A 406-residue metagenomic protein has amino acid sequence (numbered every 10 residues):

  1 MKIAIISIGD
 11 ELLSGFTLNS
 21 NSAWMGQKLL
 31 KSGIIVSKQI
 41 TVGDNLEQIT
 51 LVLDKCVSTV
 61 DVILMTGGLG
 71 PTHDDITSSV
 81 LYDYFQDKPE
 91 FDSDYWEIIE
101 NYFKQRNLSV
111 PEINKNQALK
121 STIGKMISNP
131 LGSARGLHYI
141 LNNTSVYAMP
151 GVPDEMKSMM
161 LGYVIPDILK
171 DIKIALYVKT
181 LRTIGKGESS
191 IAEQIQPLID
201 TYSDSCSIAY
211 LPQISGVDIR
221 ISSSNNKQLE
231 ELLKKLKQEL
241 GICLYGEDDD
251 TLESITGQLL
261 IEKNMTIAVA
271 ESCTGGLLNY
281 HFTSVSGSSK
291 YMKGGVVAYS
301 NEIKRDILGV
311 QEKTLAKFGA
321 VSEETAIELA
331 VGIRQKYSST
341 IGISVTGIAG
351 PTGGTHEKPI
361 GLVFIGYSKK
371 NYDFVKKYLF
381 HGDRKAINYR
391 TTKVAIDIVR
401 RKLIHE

Functional and structural regions predicted by a protein language model:
M1-I40: Glycine-rich phosphate/diphosphate-binding loop of Rossmann-like nucleotide-binding domains
I3-I5, V146, I267: Conserved hydrophobic helix-helix packing surfaces used for dimerization/oligomerization
D10-E11, G68-P71, G151-D154, G347-P351: Short glycine-rich anion-binding loops that position phosphate/pyrophosphate groups of nucleotides and phosphorylated
K38-Q48, L379-G382: Short beta->alpha junction loops
Q48-L51, I76-D171: Proline/glycine-rich low-complexity loops and linkers
I140-S215, S222-E231: Accessory alpha-helical/coil subdomains and C-terminal extensions that flank or cap enzyme catalytic cores
Q228-E406: Short alpha-helical segments enriched in small residues
